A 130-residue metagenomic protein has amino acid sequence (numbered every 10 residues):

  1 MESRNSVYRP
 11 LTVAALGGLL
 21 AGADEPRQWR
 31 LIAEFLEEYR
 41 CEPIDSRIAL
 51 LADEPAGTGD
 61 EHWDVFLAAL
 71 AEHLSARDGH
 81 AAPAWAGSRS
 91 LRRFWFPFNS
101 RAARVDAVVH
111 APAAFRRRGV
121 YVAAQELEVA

Functional and structural regions predicted by a protein language model:
E2-G79: Charged, helix-prone or intrinsically disordered regulatory segments positioned adjacent to compact structured domains
A76-A130: Charge-dense, extended regions
